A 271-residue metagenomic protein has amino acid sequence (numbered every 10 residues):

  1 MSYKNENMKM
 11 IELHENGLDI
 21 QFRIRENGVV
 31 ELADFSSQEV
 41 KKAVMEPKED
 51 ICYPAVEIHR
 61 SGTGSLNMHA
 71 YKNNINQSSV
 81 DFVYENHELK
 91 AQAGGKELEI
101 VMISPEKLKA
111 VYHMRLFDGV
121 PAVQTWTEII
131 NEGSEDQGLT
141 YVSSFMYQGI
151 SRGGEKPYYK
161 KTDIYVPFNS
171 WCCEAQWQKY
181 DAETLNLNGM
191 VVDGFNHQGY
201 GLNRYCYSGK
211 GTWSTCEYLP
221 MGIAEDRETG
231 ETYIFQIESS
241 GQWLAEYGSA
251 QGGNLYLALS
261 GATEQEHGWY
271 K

Functional and structural regions predicted by a protein language model:
M1-K271: N-terminal accessory beta-strand-rich subdomains and adjacent acidic, glycine-rich linkers that precede catalytic cores
